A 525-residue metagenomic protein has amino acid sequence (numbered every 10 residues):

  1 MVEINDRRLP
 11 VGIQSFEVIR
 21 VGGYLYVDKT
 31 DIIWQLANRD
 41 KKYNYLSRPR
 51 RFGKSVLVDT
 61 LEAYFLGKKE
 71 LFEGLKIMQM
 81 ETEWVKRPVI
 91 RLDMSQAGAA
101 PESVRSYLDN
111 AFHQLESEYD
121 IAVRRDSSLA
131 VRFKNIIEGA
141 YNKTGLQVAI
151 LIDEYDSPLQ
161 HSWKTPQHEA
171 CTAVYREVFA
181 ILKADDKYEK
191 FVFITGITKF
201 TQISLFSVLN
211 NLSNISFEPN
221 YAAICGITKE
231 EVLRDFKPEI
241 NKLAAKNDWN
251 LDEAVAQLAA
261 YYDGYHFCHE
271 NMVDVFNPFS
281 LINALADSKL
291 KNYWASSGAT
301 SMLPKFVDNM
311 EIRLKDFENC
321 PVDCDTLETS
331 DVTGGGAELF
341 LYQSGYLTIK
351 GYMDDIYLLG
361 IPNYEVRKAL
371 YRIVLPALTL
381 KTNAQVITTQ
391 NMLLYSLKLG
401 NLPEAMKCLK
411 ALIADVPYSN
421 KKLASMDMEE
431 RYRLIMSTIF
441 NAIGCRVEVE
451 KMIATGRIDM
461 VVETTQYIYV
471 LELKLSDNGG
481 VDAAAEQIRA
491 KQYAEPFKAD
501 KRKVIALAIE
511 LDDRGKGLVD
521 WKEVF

Functional and structural regions predicted by a protein language model:
M1-M428, I443-C445: Phosphate-binding site recognition
A140-T144, I439-T465: Active-site metal-binding core of divalent-cation-utilizing nuclease and nuclease-like domains
A149, Y467-Y469, I505: Structural motif
E169-Y175, L475-A494: Mg2+/Mn2+-dependent nuclease catalytic core
V178-D185, L339-L347, S437-A442, Q487-L507: Metal-dependent nuclease catalytic cores in nucleic-acid-processing enzymes, especially RNase H-like/related
M436, M460-D477, K491: Conserved catalytic cores of phosphodiester-cleaving nucleases, focusing on short active-site segments
P496, D500-F525: Domain-level recognition of nuclease-like catalytic cores that cleave nucleotide substrates
